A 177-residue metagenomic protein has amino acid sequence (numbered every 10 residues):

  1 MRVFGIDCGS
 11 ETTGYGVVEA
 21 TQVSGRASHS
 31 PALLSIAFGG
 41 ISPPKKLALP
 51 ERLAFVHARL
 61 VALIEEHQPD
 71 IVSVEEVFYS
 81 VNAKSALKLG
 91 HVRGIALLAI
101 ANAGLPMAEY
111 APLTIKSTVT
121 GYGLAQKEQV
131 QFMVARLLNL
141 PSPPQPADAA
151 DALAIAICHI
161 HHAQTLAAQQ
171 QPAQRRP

Functional and structural regions predicted by a protein language model:
M1-P177: Phosphate- and other anionic-substrate recognition elements at nucleic-acid/protein interfaces
